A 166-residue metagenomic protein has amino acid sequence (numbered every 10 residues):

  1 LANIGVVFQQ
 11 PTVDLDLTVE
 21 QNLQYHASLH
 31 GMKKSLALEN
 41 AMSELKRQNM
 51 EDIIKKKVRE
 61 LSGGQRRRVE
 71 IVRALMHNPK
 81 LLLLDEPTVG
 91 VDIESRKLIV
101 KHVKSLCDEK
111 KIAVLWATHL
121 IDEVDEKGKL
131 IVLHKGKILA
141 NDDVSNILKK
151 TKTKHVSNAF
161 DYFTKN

Functional and structural regions predicted by a protein language model:
Q24, S28, S35-I53: Conserved ABC ATPase "signature" region
K57-L61: Conserved ABC ATPase signature
N78: Conserved catalytic motifs of ABC-family nucleotide-binding domains
L82-D85: Catalytic Walker B motif of ABC-type/P-loop ATPase nucleotide-binding domains
K97-E109: Helical segment within the ABC ATPase nucleotide-binding domain
N141-D142: ABC ATPase "signature
